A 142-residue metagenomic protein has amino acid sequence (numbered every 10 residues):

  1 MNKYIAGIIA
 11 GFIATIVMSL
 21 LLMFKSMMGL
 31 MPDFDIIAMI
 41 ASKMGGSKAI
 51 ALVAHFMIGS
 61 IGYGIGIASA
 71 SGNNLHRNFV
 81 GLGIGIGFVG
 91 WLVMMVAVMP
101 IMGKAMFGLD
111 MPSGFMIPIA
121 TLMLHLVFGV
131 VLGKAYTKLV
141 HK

Functional and structural regions predicted by a protein language model:
M1-K142: Juxtamembrane/disordered regions of integral membrane proteins
